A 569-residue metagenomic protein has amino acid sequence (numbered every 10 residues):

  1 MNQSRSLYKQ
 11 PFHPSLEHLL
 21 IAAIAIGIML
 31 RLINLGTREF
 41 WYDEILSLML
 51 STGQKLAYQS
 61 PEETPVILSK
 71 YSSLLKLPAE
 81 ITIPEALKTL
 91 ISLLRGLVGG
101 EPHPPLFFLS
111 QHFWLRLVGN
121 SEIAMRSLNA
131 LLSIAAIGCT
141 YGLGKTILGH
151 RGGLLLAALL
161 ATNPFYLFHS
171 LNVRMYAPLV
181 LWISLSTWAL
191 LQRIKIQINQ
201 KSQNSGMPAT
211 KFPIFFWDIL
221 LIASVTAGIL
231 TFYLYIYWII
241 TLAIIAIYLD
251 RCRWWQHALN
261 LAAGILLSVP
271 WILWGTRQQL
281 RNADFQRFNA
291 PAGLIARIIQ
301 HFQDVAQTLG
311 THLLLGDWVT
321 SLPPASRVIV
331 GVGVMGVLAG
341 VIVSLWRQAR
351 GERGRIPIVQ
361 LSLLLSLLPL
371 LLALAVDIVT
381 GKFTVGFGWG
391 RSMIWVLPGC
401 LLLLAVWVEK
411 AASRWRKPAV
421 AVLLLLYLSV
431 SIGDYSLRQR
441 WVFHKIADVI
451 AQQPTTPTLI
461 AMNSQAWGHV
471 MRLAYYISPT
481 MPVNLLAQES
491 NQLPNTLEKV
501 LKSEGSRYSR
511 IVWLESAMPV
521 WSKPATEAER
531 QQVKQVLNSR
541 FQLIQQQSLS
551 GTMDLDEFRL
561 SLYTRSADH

Functional and structural regions predicted by a protein language model:
M1-F12: Short, Lys/Arg-rich, polar N-terminal cytosolic tail immediately upstream of the first transmembrane signal-anchor
S6, L16-L19: N-terminal intrinsically disordered, low-complexity tails enriched in polar/charged
P11, H18-Q197, G206-S566: Membrane-proximal helix-loop-helix interfaces that form the catalytic/acceptor-binding platform of multi-pass membrane
